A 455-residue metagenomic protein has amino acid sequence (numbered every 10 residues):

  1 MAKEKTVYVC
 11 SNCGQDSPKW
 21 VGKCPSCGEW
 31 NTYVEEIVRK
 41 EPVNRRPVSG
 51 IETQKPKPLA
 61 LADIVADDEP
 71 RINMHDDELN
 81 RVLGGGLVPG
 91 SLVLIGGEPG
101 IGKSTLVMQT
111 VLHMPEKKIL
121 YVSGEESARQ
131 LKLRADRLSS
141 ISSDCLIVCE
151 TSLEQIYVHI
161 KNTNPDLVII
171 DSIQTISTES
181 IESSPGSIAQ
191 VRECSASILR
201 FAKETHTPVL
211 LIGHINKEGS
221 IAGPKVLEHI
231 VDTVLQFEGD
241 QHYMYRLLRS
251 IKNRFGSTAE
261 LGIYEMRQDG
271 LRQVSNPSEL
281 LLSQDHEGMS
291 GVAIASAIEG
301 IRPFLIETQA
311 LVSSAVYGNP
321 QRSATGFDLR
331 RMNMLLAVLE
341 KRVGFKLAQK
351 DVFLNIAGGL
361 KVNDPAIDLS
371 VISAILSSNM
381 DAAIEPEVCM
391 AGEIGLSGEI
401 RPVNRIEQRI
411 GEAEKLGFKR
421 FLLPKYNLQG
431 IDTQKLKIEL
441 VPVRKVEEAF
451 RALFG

Functional and structural regions predicted by a protein language model:
A2-N12, D16-R81, V88-L94, I101-V111 (+6 more regions): Peripheral, non-AAA+ core regions of ATP-driven protein-machinery
E98, G124: P-loop (Walker A) phosphate-binding loop of NTP-binding proteins
I119-S123: Conserved RecA-like ASCE P-loop NTPase motor core of nucleic-acid helicases/translocases
A128: Divalent metal-dependent catalytic cores for phosphoryl transfer on phosphate-bearing substrates
